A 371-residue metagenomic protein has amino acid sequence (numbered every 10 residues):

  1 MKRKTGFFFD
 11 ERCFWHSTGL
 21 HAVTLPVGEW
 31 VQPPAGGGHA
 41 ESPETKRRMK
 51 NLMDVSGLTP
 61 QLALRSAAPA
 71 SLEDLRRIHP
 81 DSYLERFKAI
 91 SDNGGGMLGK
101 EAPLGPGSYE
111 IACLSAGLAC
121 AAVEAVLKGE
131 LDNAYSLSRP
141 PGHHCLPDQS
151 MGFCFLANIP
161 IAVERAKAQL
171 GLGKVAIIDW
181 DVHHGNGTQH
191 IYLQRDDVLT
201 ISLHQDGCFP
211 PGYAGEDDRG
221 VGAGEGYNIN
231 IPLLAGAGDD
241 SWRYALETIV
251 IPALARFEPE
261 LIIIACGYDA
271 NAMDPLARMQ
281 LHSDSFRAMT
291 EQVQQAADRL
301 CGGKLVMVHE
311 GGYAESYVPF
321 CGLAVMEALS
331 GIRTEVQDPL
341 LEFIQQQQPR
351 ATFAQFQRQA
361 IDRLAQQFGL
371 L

Functional and structural regions predicted by a protein language model:
M1-F8, C13-L20, E85-L371: A general "terminal functional-core" signal
M1-R77: N-terminal low-complexity, Ser/Thr- and acidic-residue-enriched intrinsically disordered segments
L62-G99: Cationic, histidine-enriched alpha-helical/coil surfaces that engage anionic ligands
